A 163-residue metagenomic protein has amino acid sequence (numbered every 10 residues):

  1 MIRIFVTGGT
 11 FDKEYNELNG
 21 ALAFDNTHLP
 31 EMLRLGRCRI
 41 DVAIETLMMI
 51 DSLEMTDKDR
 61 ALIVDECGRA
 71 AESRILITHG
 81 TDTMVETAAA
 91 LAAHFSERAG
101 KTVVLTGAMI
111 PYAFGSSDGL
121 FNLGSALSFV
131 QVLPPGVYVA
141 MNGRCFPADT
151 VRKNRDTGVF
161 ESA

Functional and structural regions predicted by a protein language model:
M1-A163: Active-site histidine-anchored catalytic micro-motif
